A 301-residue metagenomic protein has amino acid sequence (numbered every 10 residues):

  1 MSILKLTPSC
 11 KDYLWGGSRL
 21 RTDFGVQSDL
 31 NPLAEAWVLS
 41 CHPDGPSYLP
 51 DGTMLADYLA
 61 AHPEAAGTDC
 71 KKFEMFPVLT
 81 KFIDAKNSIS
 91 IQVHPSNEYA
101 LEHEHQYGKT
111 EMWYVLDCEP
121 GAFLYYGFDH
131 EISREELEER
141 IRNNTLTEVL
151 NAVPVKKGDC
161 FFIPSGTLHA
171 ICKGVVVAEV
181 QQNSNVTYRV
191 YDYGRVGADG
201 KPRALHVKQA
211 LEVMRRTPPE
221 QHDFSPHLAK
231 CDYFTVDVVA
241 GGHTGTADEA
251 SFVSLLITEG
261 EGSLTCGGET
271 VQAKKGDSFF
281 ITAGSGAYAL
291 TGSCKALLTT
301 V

Functional and structural regions predicted by a protein language model:
M1-I132, T187, D192-T217, V236: Transition-metal
M75, I83-S88, N97, Y107 (+5 more regions): Ligand-binding loop in jelly-roll beta-barrel domains
E131-N143, E249-E259: Short, basic/aromatic beta-hairpin or loop at an interaction surface
I141-V149, C160-F162, L168-P218: An exposed, glycine/acidic-rich loop-and-rim segment of catalytic or binding clefts
L150-F162, G267-S285: Short acidic-glycine-tyrosine-enriched beta hairpin
P202-G245, A250-F252: Functionally critical, mid-to-C-terminal surface segments that flank or help form catalytic/ligand
V239, G260, G276, A296: Hydrophobic, well-ordered secondary-structure elements that form the walls of internal hydrophobic environments
T244-G245, G260-T265, S278: Short beta-strand segments in beta-sandwich/barrel cores
